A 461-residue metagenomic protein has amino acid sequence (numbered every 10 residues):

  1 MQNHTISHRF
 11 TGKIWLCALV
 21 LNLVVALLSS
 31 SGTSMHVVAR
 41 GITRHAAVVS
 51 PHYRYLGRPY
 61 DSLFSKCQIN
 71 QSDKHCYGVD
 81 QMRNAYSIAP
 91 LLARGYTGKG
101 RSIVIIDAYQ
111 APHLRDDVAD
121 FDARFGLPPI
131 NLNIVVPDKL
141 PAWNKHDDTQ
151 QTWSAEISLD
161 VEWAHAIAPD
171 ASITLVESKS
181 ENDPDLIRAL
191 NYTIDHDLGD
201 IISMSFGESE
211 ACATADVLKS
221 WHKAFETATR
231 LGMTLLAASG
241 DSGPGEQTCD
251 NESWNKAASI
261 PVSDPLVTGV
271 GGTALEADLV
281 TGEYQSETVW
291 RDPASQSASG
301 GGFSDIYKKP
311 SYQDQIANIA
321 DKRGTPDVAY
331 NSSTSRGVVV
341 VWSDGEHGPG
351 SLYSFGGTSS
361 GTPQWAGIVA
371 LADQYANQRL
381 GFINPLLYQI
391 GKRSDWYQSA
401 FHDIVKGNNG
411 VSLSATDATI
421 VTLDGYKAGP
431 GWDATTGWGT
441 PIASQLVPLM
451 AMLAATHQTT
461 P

Functional and structural regions predicted by a protein language model:
M1-T11: N-terminal secretory signal peptides that target proteins for export/translocation
R9-G12, L16, S259: Membrane-water interface of alpha-helical transmembrane segments
C17-S30: Bacterial N-terminal signal peptides
M35-G269, S295-G357, T362, D373 (+3 more regions): Substrate-binding/charge-relay-adjacent region of secreted/lumenal peptidase catalytic domains
G269-S304: Polar, glycine-rich mid-to-C-terminal structural blocks that act as macromolecule-binding/assembly scaffolds
I316, D373-A434: An often Trp-containing, charged/polar helix-loop segment at the C-terminal end of enzyme catalytic cores
I368: Walker A/P-loop NTP-binding active-site region of P-loop NTPases, recognizing the glycine-rich GxxxxGKT/S
T459-P461: Short, solvent-exposed mixed-charge patches
